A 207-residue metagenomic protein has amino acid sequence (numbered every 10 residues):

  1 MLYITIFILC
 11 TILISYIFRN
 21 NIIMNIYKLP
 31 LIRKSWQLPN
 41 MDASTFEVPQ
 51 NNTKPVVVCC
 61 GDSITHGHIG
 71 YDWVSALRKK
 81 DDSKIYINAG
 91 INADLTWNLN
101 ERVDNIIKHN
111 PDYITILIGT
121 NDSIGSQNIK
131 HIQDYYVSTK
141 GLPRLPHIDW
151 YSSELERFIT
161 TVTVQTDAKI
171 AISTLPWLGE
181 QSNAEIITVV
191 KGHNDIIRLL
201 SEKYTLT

Functional and structural regions predicted by a protein language model:
M1-L2, D72, K84, H147: Alpha-helix initiation/capping motif
L2-M24: Terminal signal-anchor or tail-anchor transmembrane helices that tether membrane-associated enzymes to cellular
Y16-F18, I23-Y27, L199-T205: Conserved catalytic region of serine esterases and O-acyltransferases that act on ester linkages in lipids
N21-Y113: Serine-esterase "nucleophile elbow" of acetyl-processing enzymes
A76-K80, N98-T207: Alpha-helical cap/lid subdomain in secreted, periplasmic, or secretory-pathway luminal O-acyl-processing enzymes
